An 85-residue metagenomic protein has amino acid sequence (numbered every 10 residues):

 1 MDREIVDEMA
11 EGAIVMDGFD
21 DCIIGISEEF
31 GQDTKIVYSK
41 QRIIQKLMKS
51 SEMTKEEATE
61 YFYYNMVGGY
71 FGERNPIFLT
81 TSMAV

Functional and structural regions predicted by a protein language model:
M1-V85: C-terminal alpha-helical interaction appendages
